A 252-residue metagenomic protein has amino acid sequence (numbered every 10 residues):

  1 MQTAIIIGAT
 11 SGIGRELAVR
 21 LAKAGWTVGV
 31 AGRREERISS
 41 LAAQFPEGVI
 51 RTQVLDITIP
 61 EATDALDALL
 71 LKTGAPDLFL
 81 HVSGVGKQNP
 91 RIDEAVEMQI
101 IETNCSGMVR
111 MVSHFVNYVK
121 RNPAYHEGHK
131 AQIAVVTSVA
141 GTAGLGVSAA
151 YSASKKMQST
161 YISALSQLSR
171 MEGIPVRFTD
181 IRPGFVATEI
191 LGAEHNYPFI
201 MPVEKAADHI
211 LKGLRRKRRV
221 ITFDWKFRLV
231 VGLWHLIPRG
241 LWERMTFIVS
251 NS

Functional and structural regions predicted by a protein language model:
T10-S11: Conserved glycine-rich cofactor-binding loop
F45-E61: Rossmann-fold cofactor-recognition segment
V82-Q88: Conserved NAD(P)H cofactor-binding loop of Rossmann-fold oxidoreductase domains
N89-E102: Short alpha-helical oligomerization interface
V112, S154: Active-site helix of classical SDR
S138: Residue(s) in the substrate-gating loop at a strand-loop-helix junction that position the organic substrate next
D180, H195-V231: C-terminal helical subdomain
